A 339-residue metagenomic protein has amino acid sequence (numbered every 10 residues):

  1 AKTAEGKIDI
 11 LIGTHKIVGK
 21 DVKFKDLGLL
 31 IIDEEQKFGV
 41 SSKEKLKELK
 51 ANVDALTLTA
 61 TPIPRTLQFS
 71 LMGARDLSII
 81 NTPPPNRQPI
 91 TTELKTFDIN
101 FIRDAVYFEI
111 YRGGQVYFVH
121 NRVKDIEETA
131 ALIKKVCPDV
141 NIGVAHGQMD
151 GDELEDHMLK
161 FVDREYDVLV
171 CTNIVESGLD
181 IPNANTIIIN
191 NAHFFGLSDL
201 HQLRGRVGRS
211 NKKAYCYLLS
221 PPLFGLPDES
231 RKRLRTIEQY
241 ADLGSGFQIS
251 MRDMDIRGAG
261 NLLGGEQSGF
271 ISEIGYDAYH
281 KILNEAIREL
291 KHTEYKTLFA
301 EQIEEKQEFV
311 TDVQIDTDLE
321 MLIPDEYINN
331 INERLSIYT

Functional and structural regions predicted by a protein language model:
A1-R235, Q248: Inter-lobe coupling/hinge segments of SF2-like helicase ATPases
D163-V168, T172-V175, D180-P182, I187 (+2 more regions): Accessory helical-bundle/CTD segments and flexible terminal tails appended to RecA-like ATPase motors
